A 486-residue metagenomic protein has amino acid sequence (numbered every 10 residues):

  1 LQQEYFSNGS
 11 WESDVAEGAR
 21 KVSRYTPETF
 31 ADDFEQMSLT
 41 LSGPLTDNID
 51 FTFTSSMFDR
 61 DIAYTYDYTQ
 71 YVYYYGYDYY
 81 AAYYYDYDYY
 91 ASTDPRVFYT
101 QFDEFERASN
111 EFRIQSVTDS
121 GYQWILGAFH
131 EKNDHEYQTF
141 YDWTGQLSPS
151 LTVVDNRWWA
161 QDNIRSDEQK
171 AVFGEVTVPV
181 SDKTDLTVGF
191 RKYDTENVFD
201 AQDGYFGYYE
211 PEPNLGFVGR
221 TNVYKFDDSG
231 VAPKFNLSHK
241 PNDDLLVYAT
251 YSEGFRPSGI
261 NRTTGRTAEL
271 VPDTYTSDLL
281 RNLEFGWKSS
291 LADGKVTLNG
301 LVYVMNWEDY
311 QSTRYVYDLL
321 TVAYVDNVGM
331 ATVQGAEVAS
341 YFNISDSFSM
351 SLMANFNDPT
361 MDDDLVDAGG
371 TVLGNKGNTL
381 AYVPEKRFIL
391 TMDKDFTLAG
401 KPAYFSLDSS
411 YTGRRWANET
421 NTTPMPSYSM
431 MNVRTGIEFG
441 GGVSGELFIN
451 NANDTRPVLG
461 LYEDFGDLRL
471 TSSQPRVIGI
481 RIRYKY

Functional and structural regions predicted by a protein language model:
L1-N133, T297-N299: Outer-membrane beta-barrel domain signature, strongest for Gram-negative TonB-dependent receptors and also present
L1-S7, M57-D61, H130-D134, K192-V198 (+10 more regions): Transmembrane beta-strands of outer-membrane beta-barrel pores
Q2, I114-V117, F129-E131, N163-N306 (+2 more regions): Structural signature of Gram-negative outer-membrane beta-barrels, strongest in the C-terminal barrel of TonB-dependent
S7-Y25, D67-T100, F140-D162, N197-F226 (+4 more regions): Solvent-exposed loop segments that connect transmembrane elements
T40-P44, N48-Y68, K240, L246-R256 (+5 more regions): Membrane-embedded beta-barrel scaffold of Gram-negative outer-membrane proteins
N48-F51, G121-W124, K183-L186, D244-V247 (+4 more regions): Repeated loop/turn-to-beta-strand initiation elements of outer-membrane beta-barrel proteins
I125, D182-L186, N299, V304-N306 (+2 more regions): Gram-negative outer-membrane beta-barrel transporters
N306, S410-N418, I437-Y486: C-terminal beta-signal and adjacent terminal beta-strands/loops of Gram-negative outer-membrane beta-barrel proteins
